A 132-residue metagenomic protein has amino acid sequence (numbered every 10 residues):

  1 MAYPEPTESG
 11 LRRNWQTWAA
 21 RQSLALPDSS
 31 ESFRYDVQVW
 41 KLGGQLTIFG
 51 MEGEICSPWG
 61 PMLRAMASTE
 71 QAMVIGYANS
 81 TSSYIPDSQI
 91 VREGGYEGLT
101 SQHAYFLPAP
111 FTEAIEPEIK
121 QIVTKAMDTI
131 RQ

Functional and structural regions predicted by a protein language model:
M1-Q132: Non-catalytic substrate/cofactor recognition surfaces at enzyme active-site rims
